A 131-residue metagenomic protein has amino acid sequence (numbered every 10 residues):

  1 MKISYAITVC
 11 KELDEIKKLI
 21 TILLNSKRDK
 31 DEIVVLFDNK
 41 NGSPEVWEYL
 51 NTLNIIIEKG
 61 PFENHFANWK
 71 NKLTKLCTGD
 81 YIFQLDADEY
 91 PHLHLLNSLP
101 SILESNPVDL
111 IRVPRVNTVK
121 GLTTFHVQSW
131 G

Functional and structural regions predicted by a protein language model:
M1-N25: N-proximal low-complexity "stem/linker" segments adjacent to membrane-targeting elements
I20-K59: Acidic donor-binding segment of Leloir-type glycosyltransferases
T21, N71-K72, N97: Active-site phosphate/pyrophosphate- and oxyanion-stabilizing loops and adjacent acidic/basic residues in soluble
P61-N68, T74: A short, glycine-/small-residue-rich helix N-cap motif at loop->alpha-helix starts within glycosyltransferase
N71-Y81: Active-site nucleotide-sugar/metal-binding loop of Leloir-type enzymes
G79-Y90: Short beta-strand-to-loop acidic/aromatic patch adjacent to the donor-nucleotide binding site
Y90, H94-F125: Conserved donor NDP-sugar-binding/catalytic core segment of glycosyltransferases
F125-G131: Conserved catalytic loops of nucleotide-sugar-dependent glycosyltransferases that act on lipid-linked
